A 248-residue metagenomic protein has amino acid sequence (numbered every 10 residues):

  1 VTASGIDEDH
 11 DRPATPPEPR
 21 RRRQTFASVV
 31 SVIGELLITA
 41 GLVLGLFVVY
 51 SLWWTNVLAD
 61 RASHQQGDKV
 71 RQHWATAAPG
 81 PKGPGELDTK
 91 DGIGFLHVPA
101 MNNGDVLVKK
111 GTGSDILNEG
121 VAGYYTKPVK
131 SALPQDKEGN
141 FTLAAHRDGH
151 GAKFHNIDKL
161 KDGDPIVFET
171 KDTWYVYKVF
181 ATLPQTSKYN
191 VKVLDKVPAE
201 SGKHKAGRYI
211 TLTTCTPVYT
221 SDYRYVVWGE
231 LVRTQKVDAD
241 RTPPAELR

Functional and structural regions predicted by a protein language model:
V1-S31: Terminal targeting segments of Actinobacterial cell-envelope proteins
T25-F26, S31-V32, L37-K161, P165 (+1 more regions): Solvent-exposed, non-transmembrane regions of membrane-associated and secreted proteins
